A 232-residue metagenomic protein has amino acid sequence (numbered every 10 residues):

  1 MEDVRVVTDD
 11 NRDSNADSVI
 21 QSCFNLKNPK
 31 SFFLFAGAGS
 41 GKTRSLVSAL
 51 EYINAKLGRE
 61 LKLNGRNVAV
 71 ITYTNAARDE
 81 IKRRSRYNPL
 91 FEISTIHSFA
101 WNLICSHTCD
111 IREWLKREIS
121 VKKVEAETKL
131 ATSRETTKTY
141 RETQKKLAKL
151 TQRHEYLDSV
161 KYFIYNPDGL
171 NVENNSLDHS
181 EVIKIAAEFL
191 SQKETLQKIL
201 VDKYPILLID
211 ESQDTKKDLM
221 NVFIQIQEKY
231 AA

Functional and structural regions predicted by a protein language model:
M1-I111: P-loop NTPase Walker
M1-S40, R44-S45, A131-E211, K217-V222: Accessory N-terminal region flanking or inserted into the helicase ATPase core in nucleic-acid motor proteins
Y52, V222-A232: Conserved RecA-like helicase ATPase core segment that couples NTP binding/hydrolysis to strand translocation
I53-G58, L190-E194, Q227: Structural motif corresponding to the C-terminal cap of alpha-helices
E60-R66, I199-D202, A231-A232: Short helix-terminating capping/connector loops at secondary-structure junctions
W101, K216-K217: Conserved protein kinase catalytic core
L115-R134, Y230-A232: Conserved phosphoryl-transfer catalytic core
Q213-D214, A232: Glycine-centered small-residue hotspots that permit tight backbone geometry or close packing
